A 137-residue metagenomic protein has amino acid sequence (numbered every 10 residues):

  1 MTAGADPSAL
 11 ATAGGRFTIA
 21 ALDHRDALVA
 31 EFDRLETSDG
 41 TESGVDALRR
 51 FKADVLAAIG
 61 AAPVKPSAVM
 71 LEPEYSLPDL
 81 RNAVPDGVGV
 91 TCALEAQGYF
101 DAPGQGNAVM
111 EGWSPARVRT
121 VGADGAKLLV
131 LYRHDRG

Functional and structural regions predicted by a protein language model:
M1-R136: Alpha/beta catalytic barrel-like cores
